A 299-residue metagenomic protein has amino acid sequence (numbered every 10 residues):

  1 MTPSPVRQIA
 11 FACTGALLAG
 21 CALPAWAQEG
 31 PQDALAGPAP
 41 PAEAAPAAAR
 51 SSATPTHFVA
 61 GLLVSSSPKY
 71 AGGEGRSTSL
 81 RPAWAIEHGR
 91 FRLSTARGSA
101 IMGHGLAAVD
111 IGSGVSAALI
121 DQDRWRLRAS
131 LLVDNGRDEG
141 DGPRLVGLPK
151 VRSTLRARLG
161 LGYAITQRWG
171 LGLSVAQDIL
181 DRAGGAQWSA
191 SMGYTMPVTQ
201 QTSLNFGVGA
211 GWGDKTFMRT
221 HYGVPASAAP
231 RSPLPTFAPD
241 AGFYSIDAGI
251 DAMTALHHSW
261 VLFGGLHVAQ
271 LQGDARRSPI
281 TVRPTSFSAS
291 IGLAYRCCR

Functional and structural regions predicted by a protein language model:
M1-H57, R299: Cleavable N-terminal export/targeting peptides
E29-L35, L93-S189, G193, P197-N205 (+2 more regions): Outer-membrane pore/translocation modules
A53-H57, H88-F91, Q122-R126, T166-R168 (+4 more regions): Strand-connecting loop/turn motifs
P55, S65, S77, R152-T154 (+3 more regions): Membrane-spanning beta-strands of outer-membrane beta-barrel proteins
T56-L62, P82, F91-L93, W125-A129 (+7 more regions): Transmembrane beta-strands of outer-membrane beta-barrel proteins
L63-S67, E87, G98-A100, L132-G136 (+5 more regions): Outer-membrane beta-barrel pore domains and translocons
G72, K150, L155, G162 (+3 more regions): Outer-membrane beta-barrel transmembrane strands
R81-G89, M192, P284-R299: Outer-membrane beta-barrel "beta-signal"
